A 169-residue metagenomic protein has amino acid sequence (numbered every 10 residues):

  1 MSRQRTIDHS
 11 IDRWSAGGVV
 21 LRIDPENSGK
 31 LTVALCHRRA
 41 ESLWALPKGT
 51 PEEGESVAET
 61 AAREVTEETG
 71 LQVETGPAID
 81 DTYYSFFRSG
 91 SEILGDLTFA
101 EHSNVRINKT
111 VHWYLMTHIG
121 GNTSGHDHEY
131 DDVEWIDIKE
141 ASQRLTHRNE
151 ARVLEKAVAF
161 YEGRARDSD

Functional and structural regions predicted by a protein language model:
M1-P25, S103: Acidic, metal-coordinating catalytic segment for phosphate/diphosphate chemistry, firing primarily on the Nudix
W14-A16, L31, K109-H112, D131: Change "...and in nucleic-acid phosphodiester-cleaving endonucleases..." to "...and in nucleic-acid processing enzymes
S28-E74: Conserved Nudix-box catalytic region and its N-terminal flanking loop in Nudix hydrolases and closely related
R39-W44, V111-W113, T117-D169: Nudix hydrolase/Nudix homology domain
E52-S56, K109, R148: Residues at secondary-structure transition points
E67-T69, A78-Y84, A157-R166: A general structural signal for short secondary-structure boundary/capping elements
G70-G121: Active-site segment of metal-dependent pyrophosphate-handling enzymes, primarily the Nudix hydrolase catalytic core
